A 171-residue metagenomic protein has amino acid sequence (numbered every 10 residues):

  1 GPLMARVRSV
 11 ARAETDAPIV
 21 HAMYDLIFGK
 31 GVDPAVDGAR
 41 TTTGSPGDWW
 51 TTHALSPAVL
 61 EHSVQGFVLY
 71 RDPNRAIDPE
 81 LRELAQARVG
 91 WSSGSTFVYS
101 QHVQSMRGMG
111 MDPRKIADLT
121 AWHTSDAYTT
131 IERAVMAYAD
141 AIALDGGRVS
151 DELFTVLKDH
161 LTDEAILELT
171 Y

Functional and structural regions predicted by a protein language model:
L3-L81, R107: Secretory/endomembrane lumenal or extracellular ectodomains immediately following the signal peptide
R40-T41, A58-V64, G94-Y99, A143-D151: Short acidic alpha-helix initiation/capping motifs at coil-to-helix transition points, especially at protein N-termini
G44-T52, D78-S92, T124, A165-Y171: Alpha-helical scaffold segments that form or flank carboxylate-/histidine-based iron centers
E61, E83-I116: Conserved alpha-helical segments that form or flank metal/cofactor-binding pockets of metalloenzymes
E61-R75, D118-A121, D151-D159: Short amphipathic alpha-helical segments and their helix-coil junctions
I77-D78, G110-R114, T162-D163: Helix N-cap / loop-to-helix initiation motif
T120-T129: Acidic/His metal-coordination segments adjacent to aromatic residues that form catalytic metal sites in metalloenzymes
I131-Y171: Acidic/histidine-rich alpha-helical segments that form the ligand environment of transition-metal centers
